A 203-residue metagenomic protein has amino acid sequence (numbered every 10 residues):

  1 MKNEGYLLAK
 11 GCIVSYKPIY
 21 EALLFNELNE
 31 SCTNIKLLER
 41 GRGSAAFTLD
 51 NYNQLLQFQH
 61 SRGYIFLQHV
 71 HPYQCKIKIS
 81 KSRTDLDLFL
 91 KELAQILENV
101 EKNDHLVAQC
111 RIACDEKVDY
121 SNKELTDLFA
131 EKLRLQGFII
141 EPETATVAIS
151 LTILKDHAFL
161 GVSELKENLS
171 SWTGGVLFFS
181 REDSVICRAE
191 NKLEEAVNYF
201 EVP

Functional and structural regions predicted by a protein language model:
M1-P203: SAM-dependent transferase fold signal centered on methyltransferase-like domains, encompassing both Class I
